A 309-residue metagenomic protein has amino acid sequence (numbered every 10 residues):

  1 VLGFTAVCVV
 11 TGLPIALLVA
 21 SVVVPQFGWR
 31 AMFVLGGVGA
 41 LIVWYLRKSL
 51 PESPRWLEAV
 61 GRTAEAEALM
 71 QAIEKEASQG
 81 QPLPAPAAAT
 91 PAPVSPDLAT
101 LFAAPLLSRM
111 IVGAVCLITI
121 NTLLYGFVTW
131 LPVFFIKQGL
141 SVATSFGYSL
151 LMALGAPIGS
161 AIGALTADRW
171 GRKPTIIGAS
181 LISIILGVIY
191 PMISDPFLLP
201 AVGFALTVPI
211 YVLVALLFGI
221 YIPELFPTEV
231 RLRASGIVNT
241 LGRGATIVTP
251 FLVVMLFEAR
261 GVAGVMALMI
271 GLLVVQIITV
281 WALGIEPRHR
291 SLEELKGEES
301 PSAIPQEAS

Functional and structural regions predicted by a protein language model:
V1-S309: Transmembrane-helix signature of 12-pass secondary carriers
